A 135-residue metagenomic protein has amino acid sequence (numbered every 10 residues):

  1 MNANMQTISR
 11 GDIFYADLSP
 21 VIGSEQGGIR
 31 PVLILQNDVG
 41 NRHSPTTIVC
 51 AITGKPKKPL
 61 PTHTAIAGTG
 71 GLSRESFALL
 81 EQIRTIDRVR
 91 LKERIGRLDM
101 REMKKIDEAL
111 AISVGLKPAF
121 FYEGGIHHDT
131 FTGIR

Functional and structural regions predicted by a protein language model:
M1-R135: Conserved functional hotspots at enzyme active or ligand-binding sites that engage polyanionic ligands
